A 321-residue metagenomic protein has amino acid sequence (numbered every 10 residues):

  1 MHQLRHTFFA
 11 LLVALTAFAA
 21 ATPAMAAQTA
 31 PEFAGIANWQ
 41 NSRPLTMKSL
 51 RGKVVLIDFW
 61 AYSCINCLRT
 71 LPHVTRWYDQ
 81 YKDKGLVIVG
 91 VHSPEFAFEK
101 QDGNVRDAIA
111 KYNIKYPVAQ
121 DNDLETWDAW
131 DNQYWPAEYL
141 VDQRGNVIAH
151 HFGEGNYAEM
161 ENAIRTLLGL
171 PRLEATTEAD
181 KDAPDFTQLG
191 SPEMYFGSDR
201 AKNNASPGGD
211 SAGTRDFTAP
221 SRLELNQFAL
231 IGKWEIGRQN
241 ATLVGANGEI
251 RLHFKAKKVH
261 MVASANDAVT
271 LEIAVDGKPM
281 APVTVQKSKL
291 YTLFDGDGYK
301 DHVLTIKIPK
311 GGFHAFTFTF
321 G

Functional and structural regions predicted by a protein language model:
M1-L11: Bacterial N-terminal signal peptides that target proteins for export
A10-A20: Bacterial N-terminal signal peptides
P23-N38, A158-G321: Non-globular targeting/processing and membrane-anchoring segments
E32-V55, Y78-Y81: A short beta-strand-turn-helix
L45-L68, V74, V87-V89: Short active-site neighborhood of thiol/selenol oxidoreductases, capturing the structured segment around
R51-V55, D83-V87, N113-P117, W135 (+1 more regions): Loop/turn elements at helix/coil->beta-strand transitions in domains of secreted/extracellular proteins
L68-K111, Q120-T126: Structural microenvironment flanking redox-active thiols in thiol-disulfide oxidoreductases
A110-I114, Q120-A163, D295-G296: Thiol/disulfide oxidoreductase modules built on the thioredoxin-like
